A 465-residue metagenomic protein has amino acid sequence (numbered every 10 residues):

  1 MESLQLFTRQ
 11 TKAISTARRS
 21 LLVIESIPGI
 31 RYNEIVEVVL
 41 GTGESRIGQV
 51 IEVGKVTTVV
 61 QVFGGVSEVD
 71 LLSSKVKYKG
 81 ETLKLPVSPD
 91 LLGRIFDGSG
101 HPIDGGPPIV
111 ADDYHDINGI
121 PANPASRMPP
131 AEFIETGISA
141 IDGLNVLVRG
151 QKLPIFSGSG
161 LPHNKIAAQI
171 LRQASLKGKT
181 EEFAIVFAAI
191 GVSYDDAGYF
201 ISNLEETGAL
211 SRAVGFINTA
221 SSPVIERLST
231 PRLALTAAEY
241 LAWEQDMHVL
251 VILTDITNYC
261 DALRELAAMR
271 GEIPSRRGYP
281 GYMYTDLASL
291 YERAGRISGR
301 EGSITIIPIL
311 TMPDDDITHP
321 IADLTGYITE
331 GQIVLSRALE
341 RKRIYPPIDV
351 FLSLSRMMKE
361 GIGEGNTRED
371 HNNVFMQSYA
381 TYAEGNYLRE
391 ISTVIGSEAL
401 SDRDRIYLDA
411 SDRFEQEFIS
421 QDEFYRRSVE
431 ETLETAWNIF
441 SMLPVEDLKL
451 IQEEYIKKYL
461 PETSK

Functional and structural regions predicted by a protein language model:
M1, K79, T136-I141, A234-A237 (+1 more regions): Phosphate-interacting basic helix/loop segments used at nucleotide- and nucleic-acid interfaces
M1-R94, S99: N-terminal accessory targeting/assembly segments
E2, E44-G48, L83-V87, H101-P108 (+7 more regions): Active-site phosphate-binding and catalytic loops of NTP-dependent enzymes
R19, K55, G100, A122 (+3 more regions): Residues that form or immediately flank small-molecule/cofactor binding pockets and catalytic motifs
V23, R46, V56-T58, S67-V69 (+7 more regions): Short beta-strands and strand-coil junctions in structured, solvent-facing domains, enriched
G41, V53, F63, G98 (+4 more regions): Generic beta-structure capping elements
S74-V76, L83, D90, P102-Q151 (+3 more regions): P-loop NTPase nucleotide-binding/switch module
G143-S464: P-loop NTPase catalytic core
